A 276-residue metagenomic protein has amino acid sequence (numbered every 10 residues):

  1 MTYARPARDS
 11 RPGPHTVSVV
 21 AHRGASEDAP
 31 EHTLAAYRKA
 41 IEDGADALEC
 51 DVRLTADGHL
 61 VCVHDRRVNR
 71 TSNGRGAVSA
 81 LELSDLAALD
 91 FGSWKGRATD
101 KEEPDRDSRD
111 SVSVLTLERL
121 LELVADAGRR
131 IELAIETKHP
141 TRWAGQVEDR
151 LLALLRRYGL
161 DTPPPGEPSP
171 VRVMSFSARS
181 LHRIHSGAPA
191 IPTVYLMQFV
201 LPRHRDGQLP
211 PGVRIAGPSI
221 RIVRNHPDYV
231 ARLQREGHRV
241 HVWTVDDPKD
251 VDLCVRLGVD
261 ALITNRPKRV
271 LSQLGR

Functional and structural regions predicted by a protein language model:
M1-R276: Phosphate-group recognition and catalysis centered on beta-loop-alpha active-site segments
